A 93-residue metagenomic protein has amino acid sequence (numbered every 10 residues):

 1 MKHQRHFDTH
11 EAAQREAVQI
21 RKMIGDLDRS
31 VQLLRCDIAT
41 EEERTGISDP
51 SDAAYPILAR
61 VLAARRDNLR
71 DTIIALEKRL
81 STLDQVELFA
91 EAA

Functional and structural regions predicted by a protein language model:
M1-A17, E87-A93: Short, charge-rich amphipathic alpha-helices with coiled-coil/heptad character
H10-T40, I74, R79-L80: N-terminal acidic leader/helix
K22, R29, I57, V61-A64: DHp/HisKA dimerization-phosphoacceptor four-helix bundle of two-component histidine kinases and homologous
Q32-I57: Short E/K-rich amphipathic alpha-helical oligomerization segments
G46, T82, A90-A93: Intrinsically disordered, low-complexity proline-rich segments enriched in Ser/Thr
A63-L83: Amphipathic alpha-helical coiled-coil segments
